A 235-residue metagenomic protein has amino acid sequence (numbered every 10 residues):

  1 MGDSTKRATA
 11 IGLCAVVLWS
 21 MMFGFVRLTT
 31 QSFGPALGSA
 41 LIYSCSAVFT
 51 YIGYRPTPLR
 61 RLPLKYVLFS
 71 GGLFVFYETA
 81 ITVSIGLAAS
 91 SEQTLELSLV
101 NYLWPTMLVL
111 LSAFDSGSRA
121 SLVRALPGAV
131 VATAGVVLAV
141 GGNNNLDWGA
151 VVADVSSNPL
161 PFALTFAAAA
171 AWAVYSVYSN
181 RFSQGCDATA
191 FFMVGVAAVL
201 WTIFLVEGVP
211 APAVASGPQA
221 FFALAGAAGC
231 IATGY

Functional and structural regions predicted by a protein language model:
S4-A8, Q31-A36, A40, L59-L64 (+2 more regions): Juxtamembrane helix-entry segments on the extracytoplasmic side of multipass membrane proteins
T9-L13, L62-G72, R119-T133, Q184-V194: Cytoplasmic-side transmembrane-helix entry/capping segments in multi-pass membrane proteins
L18-F25, Y54-L95, V100, L138 (+1 more regions): Specific transmembrane alpha-helical segments of multi-pass solute transporters/efflux pumps, especially DMT/EamA
G24-R27, S46-T50, P105-F114, L146-G208: Transmembrane alpha-helical segments that form core, pore/gating elements of small-molecule transporters/exporters
L37-A47, V83-R119: Specific alpha-helical transmembrane segments that line the substrate/conduction pathway and gating interfaces
S39-L41, E78, T94-L103, Y178-A198 (+1 more regions): Helix-helix packing/entry segments at the starts of transmembrane helices
C45, T50, F69, F74 (+2 more regions): Hydrophobic transmembrane alpha-helices of multi-pass small-molecule transport proteins
R60-K65, E92-N101, D115-L138, P159-P161 (+1 more regions): Loop-to-transmembrane alpha-helix entry segments
